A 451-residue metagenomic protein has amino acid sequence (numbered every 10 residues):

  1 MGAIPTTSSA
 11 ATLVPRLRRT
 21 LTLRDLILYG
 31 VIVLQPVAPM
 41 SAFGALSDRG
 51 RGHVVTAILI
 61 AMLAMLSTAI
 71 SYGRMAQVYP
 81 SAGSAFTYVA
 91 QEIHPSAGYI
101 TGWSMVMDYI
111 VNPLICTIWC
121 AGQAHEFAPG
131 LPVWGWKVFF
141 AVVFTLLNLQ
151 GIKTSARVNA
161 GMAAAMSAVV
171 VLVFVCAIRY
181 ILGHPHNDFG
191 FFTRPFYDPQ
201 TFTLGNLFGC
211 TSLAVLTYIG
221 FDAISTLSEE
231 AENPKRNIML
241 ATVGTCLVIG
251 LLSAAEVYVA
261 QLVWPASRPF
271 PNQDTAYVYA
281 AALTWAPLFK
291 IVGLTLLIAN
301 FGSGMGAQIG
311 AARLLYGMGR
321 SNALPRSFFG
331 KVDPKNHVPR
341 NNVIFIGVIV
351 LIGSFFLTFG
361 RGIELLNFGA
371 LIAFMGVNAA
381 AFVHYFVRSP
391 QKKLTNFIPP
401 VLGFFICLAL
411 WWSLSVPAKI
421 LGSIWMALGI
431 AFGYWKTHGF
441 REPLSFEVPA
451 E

Functional and structural regions predicted by a protein language model:
M1-H53, M65-I70, S81-A82, F191-F192 (+2 more regions): Membrane-interface "cap" regions at the ends of multi-pass membrane proteins
A3-T7, T87-A90, S96, C116-K137 (+5 more regions): Helix-loop-helix connectors at the membrane interface of multi-pass transporters/channels
P39-W136, G205, T245-A255, G422 (+1 more regions): Extracellular loop-to-transmembrane helix junctions
R51-V55, P129-P132, G161-G293, A418: Helix-loop-helix junctions that connect adjacent transmembrane segments in multi-pass membrane transporters
S81, S104-I118, L213, Y218 (+3 more regions): Membrane-helix boundary/coupling elements in multi-pass transport proteins
T87-Y88, H94, E126, A241-M305 (+2 more regions): TM-loop-TM module centered on a large, flexible mid-protein loop between adjacent transmembrane helices in multi-pass
V133-F191, T242-L247, L366-G376, T395 (+2 more regions): Membrane-interface loop-to-helix entry segments
V158, S327-R340, F374-L421, G439-A450: C-terminal membrane-solvent junction of multi-pass transporters and transport-like membrane proteins
